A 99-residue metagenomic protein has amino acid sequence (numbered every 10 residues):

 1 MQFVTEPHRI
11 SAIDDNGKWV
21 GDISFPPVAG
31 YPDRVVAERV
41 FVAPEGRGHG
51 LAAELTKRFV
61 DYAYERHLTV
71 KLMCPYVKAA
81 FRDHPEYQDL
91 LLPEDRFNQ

Functional and structural regions predicted by a protein language model:
M1-F3: Conserved N-terminal entry element of GNAT/NAT acetyltransferase domains
E6-S11, D15-P32: A conserved beta-strand-loop-helix scaffold within acyl/acetyltransferase catalytic domains
V40-R47: A short, internal acetyl-CoA/4′-phosphopantetheine-binding micro-motif in the GNAT/acyltransferase core
G48-V60: Conserved acetyl-CoA-binding loop-helix of GNAT-fold acetyltransferases
Y62-F97: C-terminal structural segments of small proteins and small subunits
